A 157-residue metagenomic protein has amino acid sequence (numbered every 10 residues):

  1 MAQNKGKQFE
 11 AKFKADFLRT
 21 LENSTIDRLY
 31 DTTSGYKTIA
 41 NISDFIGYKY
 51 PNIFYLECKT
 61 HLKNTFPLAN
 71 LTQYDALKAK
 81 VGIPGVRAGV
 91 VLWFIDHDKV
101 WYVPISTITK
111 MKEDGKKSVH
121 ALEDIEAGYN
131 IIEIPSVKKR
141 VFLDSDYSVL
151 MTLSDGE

Functional and structural regions predicted by a protein language model:
M1-S34, E157: Acidic-basic catalytic patches of nuclease active cores, encompassing PD-(D/E)XK and other metal-cofactor nuclease
T25-P51: Active-site metal-binding core of divalent-cation-utilizing nuclease and nuclease-like domains
K37, L62-Y74: Active-site-adjacent loop/helix micro-motif of nuclease/hydrolase catalytic cores
F45-G47, N52-K63: Conserved catalytic cores of phosphodiester-cleaving nucleases, focusing on short active-site segments
P67, S106-T107, T152-D155: Sequence/structural signature of beta-propeller domains
V81-K110: Nucleic-acid nuclease catalytic cores
S106-D124: Short, electropositive alpha-helical surface patch
D124-E157: Charged phosphate-binding loop/patch that engages nucleotide di/tri-phosphates or the phosphate backbone of nucleic
